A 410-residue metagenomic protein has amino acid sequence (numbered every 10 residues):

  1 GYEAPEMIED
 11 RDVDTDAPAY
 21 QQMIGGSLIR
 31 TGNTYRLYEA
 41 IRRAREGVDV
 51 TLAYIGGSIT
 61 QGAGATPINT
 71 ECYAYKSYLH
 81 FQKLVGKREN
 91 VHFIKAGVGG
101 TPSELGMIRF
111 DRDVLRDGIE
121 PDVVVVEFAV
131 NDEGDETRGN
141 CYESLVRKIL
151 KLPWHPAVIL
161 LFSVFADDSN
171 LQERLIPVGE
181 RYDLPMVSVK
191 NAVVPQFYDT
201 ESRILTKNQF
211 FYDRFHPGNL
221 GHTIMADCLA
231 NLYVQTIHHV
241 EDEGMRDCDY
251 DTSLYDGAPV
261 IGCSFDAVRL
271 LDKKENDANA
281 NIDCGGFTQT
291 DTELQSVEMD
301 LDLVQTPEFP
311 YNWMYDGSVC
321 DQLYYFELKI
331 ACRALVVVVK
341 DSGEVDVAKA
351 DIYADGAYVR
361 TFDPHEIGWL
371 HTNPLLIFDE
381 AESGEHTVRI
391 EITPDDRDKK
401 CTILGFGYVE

Functional and structural regions predicted by a protein language model:
Y2-R30, T223-E410: Conserved catalytic region of serine esterases and O-acyltransferases that act on ester linkages in lipids
I8-A96, R109-E120, V336-V337, E344-V345 (+3 more regions): Serine-esterase "nucleophile elbow" of acetyl-processing enzymes
D10-R11, R30-R36, A157-F162, N170-N208 (+1 more regions): Extracellular serine-dependent O-acyl
S58-Q61, V98-S103, A129-D135, P156 (+3 more regions): Solvent-exposed loop/turn segments at secondary-structure junctions within structured extracellular/periplasmic domains
A63-I68, L105-M107, D135-G139, L171-E173 (+1 more regions): Short, solvent-exposed loop/turn and secondary-structure capping segments
Y75-L79, E104, I108, R112 (+5 more regions): Solvent-exposed, polar/charged alpha-helical surfaces in well-ordered, non-transmembrane soluble domains, broadly
V123: Short, Asp-centered acidic motifs that coordinate Mg2+ and/or phosphate in catalytic or ligand-binding sites
E127-N131, C141-P177, R181: Active-site segments of SGNH/GDSL-like serine hydrolases that catalyze O-acetyl group transfer/hydrolysis on lipids
